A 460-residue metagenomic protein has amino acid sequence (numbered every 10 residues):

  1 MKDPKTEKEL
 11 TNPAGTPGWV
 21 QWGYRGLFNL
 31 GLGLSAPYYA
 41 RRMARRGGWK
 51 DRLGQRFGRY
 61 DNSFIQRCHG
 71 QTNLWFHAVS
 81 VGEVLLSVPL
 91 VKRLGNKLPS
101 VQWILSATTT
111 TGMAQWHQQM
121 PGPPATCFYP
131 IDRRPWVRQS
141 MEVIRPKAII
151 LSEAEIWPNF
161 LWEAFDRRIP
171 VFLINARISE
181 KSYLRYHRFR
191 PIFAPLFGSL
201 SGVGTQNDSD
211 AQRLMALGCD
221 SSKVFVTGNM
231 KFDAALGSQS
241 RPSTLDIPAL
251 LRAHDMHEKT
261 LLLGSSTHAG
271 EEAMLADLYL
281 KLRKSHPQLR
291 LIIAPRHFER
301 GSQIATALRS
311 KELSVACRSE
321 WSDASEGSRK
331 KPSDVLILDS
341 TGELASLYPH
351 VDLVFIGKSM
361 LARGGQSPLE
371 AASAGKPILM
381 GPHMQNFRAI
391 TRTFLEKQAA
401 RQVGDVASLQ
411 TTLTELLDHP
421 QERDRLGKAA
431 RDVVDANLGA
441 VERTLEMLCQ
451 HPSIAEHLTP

Functional and structural regions predicted by a protein language model:
M1-P460: Nucleotide-activated sugar donor-binding and catalytic core shared by glycosyltransferases and related lipid-linked
